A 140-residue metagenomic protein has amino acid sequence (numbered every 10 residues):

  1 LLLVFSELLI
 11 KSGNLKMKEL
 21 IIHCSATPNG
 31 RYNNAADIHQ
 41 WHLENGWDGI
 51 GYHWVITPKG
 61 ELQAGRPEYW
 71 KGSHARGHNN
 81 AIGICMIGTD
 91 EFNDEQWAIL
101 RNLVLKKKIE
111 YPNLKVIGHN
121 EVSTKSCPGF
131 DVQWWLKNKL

Functional and structural regions predicted by a protein language model:
F5-S25, N29, P58-L62, P67-E68 (+2 more regions): Basic/polar, cationic surfaces and motifs that engage anionic cell-wall and phosphate/carboxylate ligands
A35-H42: Short Gly/aromatic-enriched secondary-structure transition segments
L43-G46, K108: N-terminal cationic-hydrophobic initiation segments that often serve targeting/anchoring roles
G49-I50: Short, small/polar residue-rich loop motifs at catalytic or cofactor-binding pockets
W54: Gly/Thr-rich phosphate-binding loop signature of adenosyl cofactor/nucleotide-binding cores
K71-S73: Flexible, surface-exposed loop/gating regions in the mature catalytic domains of secreted/periplasmic hydrolases
